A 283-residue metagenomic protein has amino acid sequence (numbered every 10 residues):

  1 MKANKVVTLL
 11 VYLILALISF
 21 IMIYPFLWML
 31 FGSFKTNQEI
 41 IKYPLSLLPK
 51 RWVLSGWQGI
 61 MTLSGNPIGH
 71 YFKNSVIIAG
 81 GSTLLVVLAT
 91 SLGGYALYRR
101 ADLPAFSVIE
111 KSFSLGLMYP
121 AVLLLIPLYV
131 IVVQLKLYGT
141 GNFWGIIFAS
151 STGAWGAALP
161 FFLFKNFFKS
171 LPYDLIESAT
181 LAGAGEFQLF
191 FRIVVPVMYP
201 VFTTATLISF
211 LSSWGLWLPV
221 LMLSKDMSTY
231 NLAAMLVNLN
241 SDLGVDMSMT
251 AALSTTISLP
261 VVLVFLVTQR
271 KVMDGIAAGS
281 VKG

Functional and structural regions predicted by a protein language model:
A3-G283: A structural signal for multi-pass alpha-helical bundles of membrane permease subunits that mediate small-molecule
